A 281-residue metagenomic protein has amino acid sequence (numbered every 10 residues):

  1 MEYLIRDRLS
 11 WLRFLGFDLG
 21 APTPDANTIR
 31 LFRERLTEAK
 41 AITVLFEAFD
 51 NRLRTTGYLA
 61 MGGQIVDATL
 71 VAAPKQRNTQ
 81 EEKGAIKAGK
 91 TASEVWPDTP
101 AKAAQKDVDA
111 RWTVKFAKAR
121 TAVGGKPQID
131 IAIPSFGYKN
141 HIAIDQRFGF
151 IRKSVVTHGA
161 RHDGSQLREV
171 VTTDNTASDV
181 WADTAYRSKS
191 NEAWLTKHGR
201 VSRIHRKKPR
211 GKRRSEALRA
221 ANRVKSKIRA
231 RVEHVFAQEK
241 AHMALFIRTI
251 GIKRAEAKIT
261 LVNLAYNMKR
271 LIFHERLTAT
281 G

Functional and structural regions predicted by a protein language model:
Y3-D7, L15-G20, P24-K197: Polybasic low-complexity intrinsically disordered regions
L4, R8, R35, R52 (+5 more regions): Generic, well-ordered alpha-helical scaffold segments in large soluble proteins
R13-G16, M268: Short arginine-rich
H141-A143, K153-V155, W181, R203 (+4 more regions): Structured core elements
S165-Q166, S190, G211-L218: Short, charged, surface-exposed secondary-structure boundary motifs
A193, L218-G281: Basic, amphipathic alpha-helical segments enriched in Lys/Arg and hydrophobic/aromatic residues
H198-R206: Short hydrophobic/aromatic-enriched beta-strand-loop microsegments
